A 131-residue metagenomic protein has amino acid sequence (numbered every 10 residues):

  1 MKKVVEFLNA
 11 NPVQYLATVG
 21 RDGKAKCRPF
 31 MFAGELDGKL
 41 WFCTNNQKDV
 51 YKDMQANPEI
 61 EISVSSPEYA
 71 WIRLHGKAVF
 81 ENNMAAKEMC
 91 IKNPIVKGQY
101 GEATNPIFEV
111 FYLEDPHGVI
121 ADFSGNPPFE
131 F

Functional and structural regions predicted by a protein language model:
E6-R21, I60-V64: A short, Trp-centered hydrophobic/proline-enriched beta-strand micro-motif
N11, N57, N93: Acidic-histidine catalytic/liganding microenvironments
Y15, L40-W41, V119: General beta-strand recognition
D22-K24, E68-A70: Short glycine/serine/proline-enriched coil/turn segments at secondary-structure junctions
M31-F32, V110: Short, surface-exposed charged micro-motifs
A33-Y69: A short mixed-secondary-structure module that forms the rim of ligand-binding clefts
R73-F131: Charged, gly/pro-rich active-site loop segments
